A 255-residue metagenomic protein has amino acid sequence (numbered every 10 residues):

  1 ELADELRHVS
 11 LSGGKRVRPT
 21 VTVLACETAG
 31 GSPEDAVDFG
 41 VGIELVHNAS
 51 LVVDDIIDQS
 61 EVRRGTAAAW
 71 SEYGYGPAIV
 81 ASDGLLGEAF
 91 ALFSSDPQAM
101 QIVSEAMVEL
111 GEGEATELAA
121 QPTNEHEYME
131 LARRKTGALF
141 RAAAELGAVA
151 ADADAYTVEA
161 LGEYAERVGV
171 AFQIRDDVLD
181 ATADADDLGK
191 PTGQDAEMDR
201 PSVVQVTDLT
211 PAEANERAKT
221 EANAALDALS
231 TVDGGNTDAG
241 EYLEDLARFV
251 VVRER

Functional and structural regions predicted by a protein language model:
E1-R255: All-alpha prenyltransferase/terpene-synthase fold signal
